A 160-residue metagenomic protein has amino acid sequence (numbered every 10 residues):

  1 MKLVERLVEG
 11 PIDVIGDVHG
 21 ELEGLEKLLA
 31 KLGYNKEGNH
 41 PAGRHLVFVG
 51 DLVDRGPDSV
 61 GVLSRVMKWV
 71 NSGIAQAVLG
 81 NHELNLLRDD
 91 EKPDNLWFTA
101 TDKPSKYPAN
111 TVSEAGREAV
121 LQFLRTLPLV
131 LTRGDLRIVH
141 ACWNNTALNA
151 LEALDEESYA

Functional and structural regions predicted by a protein language model:
M1-R65: N-terminal active-site segment of His-dependent metallophosphoesterases
G56-L63, M67-A160: Active-site neighborhood of divalent metal-dependent phosphoester bond hydrolases
